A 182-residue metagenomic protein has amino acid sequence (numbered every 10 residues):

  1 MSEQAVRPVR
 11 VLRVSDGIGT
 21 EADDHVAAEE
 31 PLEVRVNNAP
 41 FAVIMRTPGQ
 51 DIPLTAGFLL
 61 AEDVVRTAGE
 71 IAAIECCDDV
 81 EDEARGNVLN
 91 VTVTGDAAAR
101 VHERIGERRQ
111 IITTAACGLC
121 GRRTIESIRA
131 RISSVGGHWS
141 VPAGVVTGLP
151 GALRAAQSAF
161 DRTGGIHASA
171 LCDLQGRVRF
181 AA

Functional and structural regions predicted by a protein language model:
M1-S169, D173-L174, V178-A181: Intrinsically disordered, low-complexity regions enriched in acidic/Ser/Thr/Pro/Gln residues
